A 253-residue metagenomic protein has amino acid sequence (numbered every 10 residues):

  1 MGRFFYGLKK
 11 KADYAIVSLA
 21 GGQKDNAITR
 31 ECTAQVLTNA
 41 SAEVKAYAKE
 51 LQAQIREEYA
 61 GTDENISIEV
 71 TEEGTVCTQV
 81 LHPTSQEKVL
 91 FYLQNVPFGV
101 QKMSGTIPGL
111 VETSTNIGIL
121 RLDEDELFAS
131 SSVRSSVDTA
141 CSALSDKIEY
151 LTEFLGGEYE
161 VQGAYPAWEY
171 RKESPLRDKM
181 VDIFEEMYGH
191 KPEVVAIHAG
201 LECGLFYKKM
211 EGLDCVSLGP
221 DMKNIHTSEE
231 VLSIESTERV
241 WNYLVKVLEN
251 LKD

Functional and structural regions predicted by a protein language model:
M1-K11, A40, S85-Q94, K102 (+5 more regions): His/Asp/Glu-rich mid-to-C-terminal helical/loop segments that flank catalytic regions of hydrolases
M1-R134: Midchain, well-structured core segments that form catalytic/ion-binding scaffolds
R3-K11, Y47-E58, K147-L155, P175 (+4 more regions): Generic non-transmembrane alpha-helical segments
D13, N65-S67, G156, G189-K191 (+1 more regions): A generic structural signal for alpha->beta connector loops
Q23-D25, P166-R171, H226: Short, small-residue-enriched loops and turns at beta-alpha junctions that line or gate enzyme active sites
A27-T33, Q79, T84, E169-D182 (+1 more regions): Short glycine/threonine-rich loop-to-helix capping motif typified by GTGT followed within a few residues by an Asp-Pro
G105, E112-S114, G118-D125, F184-K246: Zn-dependent metallopeptidase/amidohydrolase metal-coordination segment
L110-A199: Substrate-recognition/cap regions that form aromatic- and gly/pro-loop-enriched pockets for small-molecule ligands
